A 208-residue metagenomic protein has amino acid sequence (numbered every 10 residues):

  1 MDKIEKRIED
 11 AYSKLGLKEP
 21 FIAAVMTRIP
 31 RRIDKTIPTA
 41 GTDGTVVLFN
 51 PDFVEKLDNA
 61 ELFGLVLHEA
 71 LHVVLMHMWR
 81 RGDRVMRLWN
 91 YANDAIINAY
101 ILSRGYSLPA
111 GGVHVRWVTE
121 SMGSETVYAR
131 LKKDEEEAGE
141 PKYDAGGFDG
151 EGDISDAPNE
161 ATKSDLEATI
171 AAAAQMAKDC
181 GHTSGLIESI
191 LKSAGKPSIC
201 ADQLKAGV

Functional and structural regions predicted by a protein language model:
M1-V66, A70-S107, V113: Basic/hydrophobic alpha-helical interface regions
A99-V208: Negatively charged
